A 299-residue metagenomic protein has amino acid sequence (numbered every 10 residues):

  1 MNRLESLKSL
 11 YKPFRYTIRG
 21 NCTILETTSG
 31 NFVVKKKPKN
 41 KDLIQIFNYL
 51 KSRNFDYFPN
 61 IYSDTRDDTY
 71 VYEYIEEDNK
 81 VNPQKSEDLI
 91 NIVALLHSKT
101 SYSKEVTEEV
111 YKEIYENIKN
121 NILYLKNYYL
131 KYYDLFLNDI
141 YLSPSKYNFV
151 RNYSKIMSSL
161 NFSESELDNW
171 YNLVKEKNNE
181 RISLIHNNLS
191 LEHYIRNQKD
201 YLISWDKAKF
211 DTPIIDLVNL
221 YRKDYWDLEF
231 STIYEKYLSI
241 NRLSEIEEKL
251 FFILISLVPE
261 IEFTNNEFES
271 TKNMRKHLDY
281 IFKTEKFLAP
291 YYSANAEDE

Functional and structural regions predicted by a protein language model:
M1-L10, S154-K155, N161, L278-E299: Regulatory N- and C-terminal appendages and interdomain linkers associated with kinase/kinase-like NTP transferase
M1-N21, K41-D42: N-terminal charged segments
C22-L25, S165-I215: Active-site acidic catalytic loop and adjacent metal/ATP-binding pocket of ATP-dependent phosphoryl transfer enzymes
T27-I114: ATP-binding pocket architecture of kinase catalytic cores
D67-N82, S98-Y102, N127-D139, L257-R275: A glycine-centered beta->alpha junction motif in the catalytic cores of kinase/phosphotransferase enzymes
E109-L184: ATP-dependent phospho-/nucleotidyl transfer catalytic cores
E113, E245-I253: All-alpha amphipathic helical-bundle segments outside canonical DNA-binding/catalytic cores that form hydrophobic
P213-E245, I255-K283: Active-site activation/catalytic loop segments of kinase-like enzymes and analogous catalytic loops in related
